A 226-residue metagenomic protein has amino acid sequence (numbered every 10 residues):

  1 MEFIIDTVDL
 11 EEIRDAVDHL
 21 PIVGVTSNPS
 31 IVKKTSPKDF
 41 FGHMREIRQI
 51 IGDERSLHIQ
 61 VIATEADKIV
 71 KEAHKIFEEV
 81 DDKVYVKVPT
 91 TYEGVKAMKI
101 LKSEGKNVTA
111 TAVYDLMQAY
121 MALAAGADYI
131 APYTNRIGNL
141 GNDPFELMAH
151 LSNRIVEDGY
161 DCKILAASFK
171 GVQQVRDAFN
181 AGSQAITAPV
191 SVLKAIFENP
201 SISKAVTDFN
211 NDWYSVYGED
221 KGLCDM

Functional and structural regions predicted by a protein language model:
E2-R14, H19, S27-I100, T134: Active-site beta->alpha loop and helix N-cap motifs at the rims of alpha/beta catalytic domains
E11-H19, K68-E72, A97, D115-A125 (+1 more regions): Catalytic cores of alpha/beta
H19-G24, V80-D82, I100-T109, A124-A131 (+1 more regions): Glycine-enriched alpha-helix->loop->beta-strand junction motifs that scaffold or abut catalytic
N28, V86, A122, A178 (+1 more regions): Conserved, mostly hydrophobic/aromatic
P29-V32, A112, Y129-L140, G182-I202: Glycine-rich phosphate-binding active-site loops on the catalytic face of alpha/beta enzymes
T35-R45, E65-K71, V88-E104, D115-M121 (+4 more regions): Active-site-adjacent beta->alpha loops and helix N-cap segments on the catalytic face of soluble alpha/beta enzymes
H43-L57, E79, V95-V108, P144-I164 (+1 more regions): Alpha-helix-loop-beta-strand connector modules within alpha/beta enzyme cores
I155-M226: C-terminal alpha-helical cap/extension of soluble enzyme domains
